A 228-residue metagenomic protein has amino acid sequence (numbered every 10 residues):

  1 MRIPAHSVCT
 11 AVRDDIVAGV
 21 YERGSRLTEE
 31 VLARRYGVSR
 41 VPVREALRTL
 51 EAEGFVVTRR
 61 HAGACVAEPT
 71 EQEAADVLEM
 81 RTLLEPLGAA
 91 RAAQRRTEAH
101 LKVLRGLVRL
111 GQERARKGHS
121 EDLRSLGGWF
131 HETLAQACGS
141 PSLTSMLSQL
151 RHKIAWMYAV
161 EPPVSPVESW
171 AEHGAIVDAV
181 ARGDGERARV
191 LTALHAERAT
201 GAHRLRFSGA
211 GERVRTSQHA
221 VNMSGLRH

Functional and structural regions predicted by a protein language model:
M1-Q94, R204-H228: Short linear motifs at protein or domain termini
I3, K102, V164-V167: Short helix-capping and inter-helix turn/linker motifs at the boundaries of alpha-helical repeat units
D15, G19, P141, L150-M157 (+2 more regions): A short secondary-structure junction motif
R35, P163-H228: C-terminal regulatory/effector modules of DNA-binding transcriptional regulators
E51-V57, H152, S165-V167: Mobile beta-alpha loop/short-helix "lid" or hinge segments that flank ligand
V77, E98-A159, W170-A179, R187-E197: Conserved amphipathic alpha-helical segments that form helical-bundle/coiled-coil interaction surfaces
